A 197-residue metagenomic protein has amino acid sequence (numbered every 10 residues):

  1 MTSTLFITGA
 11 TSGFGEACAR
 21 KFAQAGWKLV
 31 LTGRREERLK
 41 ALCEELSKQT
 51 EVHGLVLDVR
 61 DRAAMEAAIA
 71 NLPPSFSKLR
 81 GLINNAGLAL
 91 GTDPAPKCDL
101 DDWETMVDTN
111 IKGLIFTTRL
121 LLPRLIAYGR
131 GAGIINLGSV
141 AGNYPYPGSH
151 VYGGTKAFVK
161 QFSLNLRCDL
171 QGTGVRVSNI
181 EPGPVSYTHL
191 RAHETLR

Functional and structural regions predicted by a protein language model:
T11-S12: Conserved glycine-rich cofactor-binding loop
W27-A41: Conserved glycine-rich Rossmann-like NAD(P)H-binding loop of the short-chain dehydrogenase/reductase
E37, V56-A67, L100: The beta1-alpha1 cofactor-binding region of Rossmann-like NAD(H)/NADP(H)-dependent oxidoreductases
D93-A95, D99-V107: Substrate-binding pocket helix/loop in short-chain dehydrogenase/reductase
T118, T155: Active-site helix of classical SDR
S139: Residue(s) in the substrate-gating loop at a strand-loop-helix junction that position the organic substrate next
H189-R197: Single conserved hydrophobic/aromatic residue that forms the stacking wall/gate of nucleotide- or nucleobase-binding
